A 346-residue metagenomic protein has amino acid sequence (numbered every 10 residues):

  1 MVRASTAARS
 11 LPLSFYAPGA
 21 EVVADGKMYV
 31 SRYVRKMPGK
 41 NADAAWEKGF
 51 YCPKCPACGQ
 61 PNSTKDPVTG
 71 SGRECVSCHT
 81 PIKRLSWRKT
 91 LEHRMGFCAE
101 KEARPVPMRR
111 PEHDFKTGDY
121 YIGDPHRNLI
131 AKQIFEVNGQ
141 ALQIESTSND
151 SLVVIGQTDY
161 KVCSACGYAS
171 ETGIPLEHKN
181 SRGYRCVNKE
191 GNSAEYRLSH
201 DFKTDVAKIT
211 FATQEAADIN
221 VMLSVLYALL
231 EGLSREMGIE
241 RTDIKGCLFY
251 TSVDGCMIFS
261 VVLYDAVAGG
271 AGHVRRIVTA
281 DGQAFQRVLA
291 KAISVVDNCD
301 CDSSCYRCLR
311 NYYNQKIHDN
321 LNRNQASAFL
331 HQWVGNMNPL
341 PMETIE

Functional and structural regions predicted by a protein language model:
M1-Y29, R35-M37, K65-E346: Extended, highly charged accessory segments
P38-G70: Short peripheral tails and domain-boundary helices/loops at the edges of structured domains
